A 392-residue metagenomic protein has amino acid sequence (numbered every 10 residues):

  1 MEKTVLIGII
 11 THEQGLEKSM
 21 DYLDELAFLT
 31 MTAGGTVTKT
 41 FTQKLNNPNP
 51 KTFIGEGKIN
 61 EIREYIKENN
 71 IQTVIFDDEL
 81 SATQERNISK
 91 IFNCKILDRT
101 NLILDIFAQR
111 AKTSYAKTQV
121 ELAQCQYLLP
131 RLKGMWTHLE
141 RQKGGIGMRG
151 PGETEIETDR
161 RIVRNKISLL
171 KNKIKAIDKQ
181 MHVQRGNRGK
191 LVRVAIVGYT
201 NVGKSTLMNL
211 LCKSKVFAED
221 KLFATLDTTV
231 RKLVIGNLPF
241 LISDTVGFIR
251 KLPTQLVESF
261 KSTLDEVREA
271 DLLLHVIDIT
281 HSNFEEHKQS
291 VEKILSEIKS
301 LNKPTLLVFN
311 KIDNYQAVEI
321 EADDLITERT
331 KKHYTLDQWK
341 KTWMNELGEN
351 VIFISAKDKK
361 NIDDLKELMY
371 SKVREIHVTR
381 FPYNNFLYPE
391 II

Functional and structural regions predicted by a protein language model:
M1-I103: N-terminal accessory targeting/assembly segments
E2-I7, A27, Q126, P130-V202 (+3 more regions): C-terminal-of-GTPase-core extension/linker across diverse P-loop GTPases
E13, N49, E79, R268-Q289 (+2 more regions): Conserved Switch II/interswitch segment of TRAFAC-class P-loop GTPases
Q14-E17, T52, A82-N87, L104-F107 (+4 more regions): Switch/connector loops and helix/strand junctions flanking conserved nucleotide-binding motifs in nucleotide-processing
M20-D24, N47-R63, D227, V246-E269 (+1 more regions): Switch II of P-loop NTPase G domains
I66-E68, S89, K232-G236, L241 (+4 more regions): Conserved catalytic network of the ASCE P-loop NTPase/AAA+ motor domain
L102-V120: Short alpha-helix plus adjacent loop in nuclease-associated cores
G186-G189, L210-F240, I249, T254-S262 (+2 more regions): Switch I (effector-binding) loop of TRAFAC-class P-loop GTPase G-domains
